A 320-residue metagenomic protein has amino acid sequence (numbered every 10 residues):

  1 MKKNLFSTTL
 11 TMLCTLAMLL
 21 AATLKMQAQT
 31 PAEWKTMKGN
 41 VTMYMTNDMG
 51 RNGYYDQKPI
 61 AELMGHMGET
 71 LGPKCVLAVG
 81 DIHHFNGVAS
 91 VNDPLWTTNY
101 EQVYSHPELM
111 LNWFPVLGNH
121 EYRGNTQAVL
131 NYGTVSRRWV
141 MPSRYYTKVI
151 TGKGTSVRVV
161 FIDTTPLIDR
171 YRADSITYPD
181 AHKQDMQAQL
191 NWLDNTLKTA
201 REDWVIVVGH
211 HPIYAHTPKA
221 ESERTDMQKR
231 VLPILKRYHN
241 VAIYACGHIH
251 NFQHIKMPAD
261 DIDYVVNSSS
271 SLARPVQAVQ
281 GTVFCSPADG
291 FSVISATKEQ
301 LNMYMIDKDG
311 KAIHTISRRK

Functional and structural regions predicted by a protein language model:
K2-L13: Bacterial N-terminal signal peptides that target proteins for export
T11-A21, K25: Bacterial N-terminal signal peptides
M26-P94: N-terminal active-site segment of His-dependent metallophosphoesterases
M37, H84-W204, A220-I243, H250-L301: Extended active-site neighborhood of metal-dependent phosphoesterases/phosphodiesterases
M43-M45, V76-A78, P115, V207 (+1 more regions): Residue-level marker for buried hydrophobic side chains located in beta-strands that build the well-ordered beta-sheet
M45, A78, M257, A296-L301 (+2 more regions): Generic beta-strand structural signal
N47-D48, G80-D81, I162, G209 (+1 more regions): Active-site flanking residues adjacent to catalytic metal/cofactor-binding acidic residues
G310-I313: Residue-level signal for glycine
